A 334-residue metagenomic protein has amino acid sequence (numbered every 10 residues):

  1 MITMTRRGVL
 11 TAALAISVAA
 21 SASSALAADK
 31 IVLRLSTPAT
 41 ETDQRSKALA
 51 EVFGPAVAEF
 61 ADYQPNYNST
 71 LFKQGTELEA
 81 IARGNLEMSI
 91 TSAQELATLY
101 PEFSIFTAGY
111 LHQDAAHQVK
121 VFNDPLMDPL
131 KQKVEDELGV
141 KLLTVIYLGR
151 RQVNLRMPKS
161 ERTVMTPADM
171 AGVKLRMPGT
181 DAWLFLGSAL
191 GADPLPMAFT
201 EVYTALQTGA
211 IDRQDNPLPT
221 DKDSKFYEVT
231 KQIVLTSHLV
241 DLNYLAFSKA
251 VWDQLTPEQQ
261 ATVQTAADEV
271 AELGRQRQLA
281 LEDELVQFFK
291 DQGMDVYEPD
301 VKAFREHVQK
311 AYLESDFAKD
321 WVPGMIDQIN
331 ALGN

Functional and structural regions predicted by a protein language model:
I2, G8-L14, A27-Q118, E135-D136 (+1 more regions): N-terminal secretory/targeting leader peptides
S17, A22-S23: N-terminal signal peptide c-region/cleavage motif recognized by signal peptidases
F122-G139: Hinge/lid segment of periplasmic solute-binding proteins
